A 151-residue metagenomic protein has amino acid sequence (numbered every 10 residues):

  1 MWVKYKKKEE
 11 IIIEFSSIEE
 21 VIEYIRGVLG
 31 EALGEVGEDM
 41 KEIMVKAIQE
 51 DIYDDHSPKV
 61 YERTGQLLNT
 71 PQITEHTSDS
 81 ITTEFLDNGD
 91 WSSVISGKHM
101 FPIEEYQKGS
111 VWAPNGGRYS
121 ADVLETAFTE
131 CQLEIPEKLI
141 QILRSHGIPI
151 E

Functional and structural regions predicted by a protein language model:
M1-T83, E104-E151: Short, Lys/Arg-rich flexible segments
D79-E105: Mid-chain, well-packed structural core segment of small domains
